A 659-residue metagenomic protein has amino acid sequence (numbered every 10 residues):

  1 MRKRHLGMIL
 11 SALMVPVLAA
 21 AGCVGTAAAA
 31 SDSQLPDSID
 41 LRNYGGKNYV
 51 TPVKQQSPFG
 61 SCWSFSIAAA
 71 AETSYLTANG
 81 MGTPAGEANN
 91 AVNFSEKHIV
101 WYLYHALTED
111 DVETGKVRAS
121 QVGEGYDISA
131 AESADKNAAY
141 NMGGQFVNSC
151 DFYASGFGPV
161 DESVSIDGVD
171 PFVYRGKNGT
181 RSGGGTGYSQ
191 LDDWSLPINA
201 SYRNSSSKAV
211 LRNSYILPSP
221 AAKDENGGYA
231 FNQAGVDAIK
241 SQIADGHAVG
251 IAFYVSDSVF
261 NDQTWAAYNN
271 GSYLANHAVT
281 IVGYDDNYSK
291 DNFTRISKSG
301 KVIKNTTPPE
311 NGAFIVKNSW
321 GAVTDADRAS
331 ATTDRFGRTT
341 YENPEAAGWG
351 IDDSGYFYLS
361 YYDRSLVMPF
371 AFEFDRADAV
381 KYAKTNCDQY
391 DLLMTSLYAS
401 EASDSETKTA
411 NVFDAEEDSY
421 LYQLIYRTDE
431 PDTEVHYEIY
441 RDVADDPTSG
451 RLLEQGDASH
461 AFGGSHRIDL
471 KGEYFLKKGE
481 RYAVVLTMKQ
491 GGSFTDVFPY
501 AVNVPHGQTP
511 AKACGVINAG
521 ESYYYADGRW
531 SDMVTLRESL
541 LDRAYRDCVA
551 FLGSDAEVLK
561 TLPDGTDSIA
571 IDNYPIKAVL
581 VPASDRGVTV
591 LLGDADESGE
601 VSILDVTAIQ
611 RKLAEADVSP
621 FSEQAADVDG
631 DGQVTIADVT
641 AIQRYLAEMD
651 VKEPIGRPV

Functional and structural regions predicted by a protein language model:
R4-G25: Sec-dependent N-terminal signal peptides of Gram-positive bacterial secreted proteins and lipoproteins
A19-A27, A583-V659: Cellulosome-associated attachment modules in secreted, modular CAZymes
L35-G45, W63-E72, H98-E310, K317 (+4 more regions): Predominantly the structural core of cysteine protease catalytic domains
N48-F59, D135-A139, A595-E597, V628-G630: A short glycine/serine-rich beta->alpha loop
S74-E96: Phosphate-handling active-site elements
D432-E521: Aromatic- and Gly/Pro-enriched, solvent-exposed loop/edge beta-strand patches characteristic of beta-rich domains
T487-D585: Short, surface-exposed beta-strand/loop patches at domain edges that form aromatic-rich interfacial subsites
